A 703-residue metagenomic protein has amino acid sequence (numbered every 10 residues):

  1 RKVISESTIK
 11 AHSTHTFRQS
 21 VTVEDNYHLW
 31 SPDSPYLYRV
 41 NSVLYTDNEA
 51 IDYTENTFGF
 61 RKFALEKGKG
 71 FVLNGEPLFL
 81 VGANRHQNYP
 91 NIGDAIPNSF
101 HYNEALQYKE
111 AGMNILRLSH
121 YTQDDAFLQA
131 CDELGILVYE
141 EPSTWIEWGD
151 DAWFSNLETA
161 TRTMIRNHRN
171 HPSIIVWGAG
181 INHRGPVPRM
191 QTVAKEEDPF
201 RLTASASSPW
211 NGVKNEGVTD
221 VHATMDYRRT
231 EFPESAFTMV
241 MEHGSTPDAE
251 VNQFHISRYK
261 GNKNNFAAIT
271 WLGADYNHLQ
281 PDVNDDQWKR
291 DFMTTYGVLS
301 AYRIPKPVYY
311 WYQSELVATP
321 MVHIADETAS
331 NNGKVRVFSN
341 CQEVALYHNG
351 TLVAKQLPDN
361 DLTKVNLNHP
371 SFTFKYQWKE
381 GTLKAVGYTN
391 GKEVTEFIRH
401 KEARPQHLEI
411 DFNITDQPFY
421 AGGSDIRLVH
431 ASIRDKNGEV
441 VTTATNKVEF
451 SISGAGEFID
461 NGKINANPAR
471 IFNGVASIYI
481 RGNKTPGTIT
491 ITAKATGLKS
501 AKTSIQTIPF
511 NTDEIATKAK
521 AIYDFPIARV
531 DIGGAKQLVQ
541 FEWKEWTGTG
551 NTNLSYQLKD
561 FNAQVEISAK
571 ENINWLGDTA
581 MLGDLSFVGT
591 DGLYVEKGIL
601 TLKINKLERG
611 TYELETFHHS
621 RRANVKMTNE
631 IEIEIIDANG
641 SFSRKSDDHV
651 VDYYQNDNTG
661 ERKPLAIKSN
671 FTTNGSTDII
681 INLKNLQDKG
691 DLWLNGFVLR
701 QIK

Functional and structural regions predicted by a protein language model:
R1-L118, A160, V176, V322-K520: Secreted/periplasmic carbohydrate-active enzymes, especially glycoside hydrolases
D33, L78, A111, P172 (+4 more regions): Structured loop/turn residues at beta-strand edges in well-structured enzyme cores
F58, F63, H222, I532 (+1 more regions): Extracellular beta-strand elements of beta-rich domains used for carbohydrate recognition/degradation or cell-matrix
K67, P90-N91, Y276-Q280, K536-E542: Short, solvent-exposed loop/turn elements at domain surfaces
S99, N103-Q107, I115-E315, T319-D326 (+1 more regions): Substrate-binding/catalytic cleft of secreted carbohydrate-active enzymes, primarily glycoside hydrolases
I115, G135-L137, I175-V176, R201-A204 (+12 more regions): Beta-sheet entry/capping signal
G180, G244, C341, H618-R622: Residue-level signal for short, function-critical loop segments
K520-K703: Compositionally biased, intrinsically disordered or flexible polar/acidic segments
